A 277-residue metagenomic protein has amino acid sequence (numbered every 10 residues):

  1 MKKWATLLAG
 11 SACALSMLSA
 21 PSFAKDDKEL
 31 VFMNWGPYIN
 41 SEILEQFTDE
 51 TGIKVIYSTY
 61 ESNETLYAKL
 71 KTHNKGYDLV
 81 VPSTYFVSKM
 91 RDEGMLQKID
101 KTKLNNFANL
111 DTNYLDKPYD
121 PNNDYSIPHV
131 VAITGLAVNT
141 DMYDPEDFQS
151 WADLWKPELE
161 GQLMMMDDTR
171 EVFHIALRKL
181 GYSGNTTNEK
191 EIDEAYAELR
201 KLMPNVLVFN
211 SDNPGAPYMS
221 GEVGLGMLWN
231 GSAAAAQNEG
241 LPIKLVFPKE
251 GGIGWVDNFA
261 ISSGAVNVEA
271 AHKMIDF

Functional and structural regions predicted by a protein language model:
L18-A24: Sec/Tat signal peptide C-region and signal peptidase I cleavage site
K25-K89: Early extracytoplasmic/lumenal segment of secretory-pathway proteins
D78-P82, L207-V208, G224-W229, K244: Paired acidic/hydrophobic, glycine-rich loop segments that form the ligand-binding mouth/hinge of periplasmic-binding
V81-N205, N210-M219: Extracytoplasmic ligand-binding site segments that recognize negatively charged/polar headgroups
F86-K89, M219, G224-P242: A ligand-binding cleft/hinge motif common to bilobed small-molecule-binding domains
G135-M142, R178-K179, W255-A270: A bilobed periplasmic-binding-protein/Venus flytrap-type ligand-binding module shared by bacterial periplasmic
S150-P157, D257-F277: Bilobed periplasmic-binding protein/Venus flytrap-like ligand-binding cleft at the lobe interface of extracytoplasmic
D193-K201, Q237-S263: Periplasmic-binding protein-like
